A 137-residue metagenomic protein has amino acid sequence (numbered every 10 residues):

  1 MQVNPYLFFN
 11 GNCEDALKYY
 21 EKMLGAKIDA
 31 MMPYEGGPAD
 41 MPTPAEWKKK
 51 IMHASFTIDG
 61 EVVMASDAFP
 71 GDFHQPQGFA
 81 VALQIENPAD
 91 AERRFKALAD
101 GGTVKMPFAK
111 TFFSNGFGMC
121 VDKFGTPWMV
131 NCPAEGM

Functional and structural regions predicted by a protein language model:
V3, D29-M32, T43, K50 (+3 more regions): Vicinal oxygen chelate
L7-G60: Core segments of cupin and vicinal oxygen chelate
Q77: Acidic/polar active-site rim loop that often engages polyanionic ligands
